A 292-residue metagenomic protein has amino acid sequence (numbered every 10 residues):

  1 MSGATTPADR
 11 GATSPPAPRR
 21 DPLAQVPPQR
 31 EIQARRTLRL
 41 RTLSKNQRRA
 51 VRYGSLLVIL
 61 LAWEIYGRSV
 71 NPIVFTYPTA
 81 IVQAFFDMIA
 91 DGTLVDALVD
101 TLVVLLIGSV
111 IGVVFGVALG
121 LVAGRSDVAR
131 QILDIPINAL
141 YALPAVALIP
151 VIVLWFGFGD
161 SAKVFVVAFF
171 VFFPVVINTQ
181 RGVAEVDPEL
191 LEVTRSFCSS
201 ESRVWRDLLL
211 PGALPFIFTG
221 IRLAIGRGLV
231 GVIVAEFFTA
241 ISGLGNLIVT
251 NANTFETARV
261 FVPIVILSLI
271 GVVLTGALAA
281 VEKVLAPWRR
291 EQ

Functional and structural regions predicted by a protein language model:
M1-S55, G276-Q292: Transmembrane alpha-helical segments of polytopic membrane transport and secretion proteins
R36-L43, R49, R68-I111: Periplasmic/extracellular loop-to-transmembrane helix junction in inner-membrane transport proteins
L94-L98, L102, I132-A139, T179 (+6 more regions): Hydrophobic alpha-helical elements at and bordering transmembrane segments of multi-pass membrane proteins
I107-I137: Transmembrane-helix boundary motif in ABC transporter permease subunits
N138-P174, N178-G182: Generic hydrophobic transmembrane alpha-helix motif, especially the helices
F165, F169, E201-A235, V262 (+3 more regions): Transmembrane alpha-helices
N178, G182-G220, L244, I248: Short cytoplasmic-facing helical segments at TM-TM junctions of multi-pass membrane proteins
G245-E282: Hydrophobic alpha-helical transmembrane segments of polytopic membrane proteins
